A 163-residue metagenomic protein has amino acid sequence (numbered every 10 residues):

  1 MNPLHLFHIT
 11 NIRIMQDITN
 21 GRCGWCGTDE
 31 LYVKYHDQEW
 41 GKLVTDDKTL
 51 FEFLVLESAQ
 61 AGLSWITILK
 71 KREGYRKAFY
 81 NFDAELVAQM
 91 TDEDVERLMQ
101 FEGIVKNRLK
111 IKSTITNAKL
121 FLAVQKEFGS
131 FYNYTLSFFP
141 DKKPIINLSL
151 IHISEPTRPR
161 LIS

Functional and structural regions predicted by a protein language model:
T10-N11: Conserved catalytic core of sirtuin-type NAD+-dependent deacylases
I14-R97: N-terminal polyanion-binding entry modules of DNA glycosylases/AP lyases and select other DNA-binding proteins
E73, I111, P159-L161: Hydrophobic alpha-helical segments, especially transmembrane helices and their immediate juxtamembrane helical caps
Y80-L150, S154: Alpha-helical ds-nucleic-acid-binding substructure associated with the helix-hairpin-helix region of base-excision DNA
I151-S163: Single conserved hydrophobic/aromatic residue that forms the stacking wall/gate of nucleotide- or nucleobase-binding
